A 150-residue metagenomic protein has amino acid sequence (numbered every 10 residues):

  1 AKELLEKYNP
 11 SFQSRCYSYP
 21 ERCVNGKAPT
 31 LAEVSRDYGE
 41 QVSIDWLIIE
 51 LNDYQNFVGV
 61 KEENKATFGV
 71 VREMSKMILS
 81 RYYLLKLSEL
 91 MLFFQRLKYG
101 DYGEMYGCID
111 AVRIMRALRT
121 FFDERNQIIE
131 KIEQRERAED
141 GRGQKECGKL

Functional and structural regions predicted by a protein language model:
A1-L150: Charged interaction scaffolds used for protein-protein
